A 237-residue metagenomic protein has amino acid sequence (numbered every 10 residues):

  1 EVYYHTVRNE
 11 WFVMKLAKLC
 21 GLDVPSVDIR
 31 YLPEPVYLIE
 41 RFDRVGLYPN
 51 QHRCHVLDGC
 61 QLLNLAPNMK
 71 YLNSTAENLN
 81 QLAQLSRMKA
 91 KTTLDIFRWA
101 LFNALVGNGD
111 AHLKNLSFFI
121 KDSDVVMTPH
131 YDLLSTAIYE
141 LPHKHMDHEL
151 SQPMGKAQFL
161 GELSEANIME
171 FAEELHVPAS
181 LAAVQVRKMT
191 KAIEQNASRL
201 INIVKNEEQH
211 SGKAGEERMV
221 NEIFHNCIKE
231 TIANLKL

Functional and structural regions predicted by a protein language model:
E1-L113, S117-L237: Anionic ligand-binding catalytic core segments
